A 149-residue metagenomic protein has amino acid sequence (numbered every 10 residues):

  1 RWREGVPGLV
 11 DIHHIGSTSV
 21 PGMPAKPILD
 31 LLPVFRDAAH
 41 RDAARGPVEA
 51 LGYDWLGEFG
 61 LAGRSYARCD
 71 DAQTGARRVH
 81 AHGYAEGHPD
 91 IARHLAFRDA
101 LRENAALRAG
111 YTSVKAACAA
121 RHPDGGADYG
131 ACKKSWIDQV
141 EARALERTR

Functional and structural regions predicted by a protein language model:
R1-G8, P24, E86-R149: The feature captures the alpha-helical scaffold/lid subdomain characteristic of nucleotidyltransferase
W2-D42: Active-site nucleotide-donor binding segment shared across nucleotidyl transfer reactions
L9, G52-Y53: Short glycine-aromatic motifs
H13-H14, H80-H82, H94, Y129: Histidine-centered active-site/metal-ligand motif
P27-L31, R77-V79, F97: Short amphipathic alpha-helical segments
A43-G52: Short amphipathic alpha-helices in soluble, non-transmembrane regions that often serve as interface/regulatory elements
Y53-P89: Conserved catalytic core of two-metal-ion nucleotidyltransferases
